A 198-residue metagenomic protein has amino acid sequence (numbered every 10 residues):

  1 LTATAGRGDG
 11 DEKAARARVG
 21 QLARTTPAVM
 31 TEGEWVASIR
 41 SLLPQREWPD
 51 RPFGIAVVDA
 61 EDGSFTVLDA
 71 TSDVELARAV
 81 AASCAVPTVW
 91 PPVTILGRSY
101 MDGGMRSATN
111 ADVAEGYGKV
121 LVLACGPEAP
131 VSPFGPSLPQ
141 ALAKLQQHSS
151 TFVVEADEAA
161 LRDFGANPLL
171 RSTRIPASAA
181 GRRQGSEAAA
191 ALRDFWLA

Functional and structural regions predicted by a protein language model:
L1-A198: Patatin-like phospholipase
